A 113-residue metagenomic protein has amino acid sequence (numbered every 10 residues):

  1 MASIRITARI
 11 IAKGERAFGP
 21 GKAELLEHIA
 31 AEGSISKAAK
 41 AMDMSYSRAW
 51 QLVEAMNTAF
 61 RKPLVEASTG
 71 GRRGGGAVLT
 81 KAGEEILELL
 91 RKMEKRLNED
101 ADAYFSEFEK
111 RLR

Functional and structural regions predicted by a protein language model:
A2-G14: Short, Lys/Arg-enriched N-terminal segment that forms or immediately precedes the first helix of a structured domain
I29-A39: Short helix-boundary/capping micro-motifs
D43-S45: Central "turn" residue of the DNA-binding helix-turn-helix
L52: Residues within the DNA-recognition helix of helix-turn-helix
T58-P63: Residue cluster at the C-terminal edge of the helix-turn-helix DNA-binding motif
A67-K92: Basic, amphipathic "hinge/linker" alpha-helix immediately C-terminal to the N-terminal HTH DNA-binding motif
L89-F108: Alpha-helical linker/hinge and terminal dimerization helices associated with HTH transcriptional regulators
